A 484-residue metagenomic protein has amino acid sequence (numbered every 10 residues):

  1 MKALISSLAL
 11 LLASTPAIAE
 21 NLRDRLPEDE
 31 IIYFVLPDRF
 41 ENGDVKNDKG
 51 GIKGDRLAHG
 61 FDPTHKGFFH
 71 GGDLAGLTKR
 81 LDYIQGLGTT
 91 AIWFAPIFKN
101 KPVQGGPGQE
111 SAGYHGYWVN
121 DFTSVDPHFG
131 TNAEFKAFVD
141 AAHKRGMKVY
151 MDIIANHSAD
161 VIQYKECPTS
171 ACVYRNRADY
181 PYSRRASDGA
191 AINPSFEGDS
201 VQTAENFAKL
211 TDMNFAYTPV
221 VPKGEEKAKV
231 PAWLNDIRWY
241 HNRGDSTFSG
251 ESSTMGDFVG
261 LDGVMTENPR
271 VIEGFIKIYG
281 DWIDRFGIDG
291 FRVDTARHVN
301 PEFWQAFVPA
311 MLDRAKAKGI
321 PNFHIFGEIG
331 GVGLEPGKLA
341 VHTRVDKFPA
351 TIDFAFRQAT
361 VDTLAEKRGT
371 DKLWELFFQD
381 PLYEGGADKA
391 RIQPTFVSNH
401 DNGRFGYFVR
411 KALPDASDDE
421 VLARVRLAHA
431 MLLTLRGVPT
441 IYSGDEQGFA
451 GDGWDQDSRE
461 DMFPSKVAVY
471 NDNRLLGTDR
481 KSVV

Functional and structural regions predicted by a protein language model:
M1-F34, D48-K53, H70, A75-T78 (+6 more regions): Carbohydrate-interacting/catalytic domains
D24-I31, D38-D281, R285-F286, F307-K316 (+2 more regions): Substrate-binding/active-site clefts of carbohydrate-active enzymes
I31-Y33, I92-F94, V149-M151, F291 (+4 more regions): Hydrophobic faces of well-ordered beta-strands that scaffold small-molecule active sites in alpha/beta enzyme cores
L36-R39, F98, T123-F129, A155-H157 (+6 more regions): Short, flexible loop/turn elements at secondary-structure junctions
A112-D121, K411, Q456-V467: Short glycine/proline- and charge-enriched loop/turn segments that cap or connect secondary-structure elements
H157, P168-C172, Y182-D212, K277-K389 (+4 more regions): Active-site-proximal helices and loops of the catalytic beta/alpha 8
G260, K389-D418: Active-site clefts of carbohydrate-active enzymes
